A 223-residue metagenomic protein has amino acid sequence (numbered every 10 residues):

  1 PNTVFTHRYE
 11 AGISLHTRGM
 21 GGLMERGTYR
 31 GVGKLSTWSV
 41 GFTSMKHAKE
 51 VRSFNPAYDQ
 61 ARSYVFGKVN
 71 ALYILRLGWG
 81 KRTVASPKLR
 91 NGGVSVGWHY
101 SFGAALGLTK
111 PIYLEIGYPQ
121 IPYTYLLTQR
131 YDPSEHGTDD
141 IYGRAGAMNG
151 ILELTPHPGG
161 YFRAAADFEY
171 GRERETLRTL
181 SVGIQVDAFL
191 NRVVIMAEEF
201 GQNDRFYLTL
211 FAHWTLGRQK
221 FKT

Functional and structural regions predicted by a protein language model:
P1-T43: Short glycine/proline- and aromatic-enriched beta-strand/turn motifs that initiate or cap beta-hairpins
P1-T6, R52-S63, T138-A147, F189-V193: Flexible, solvent-exposed coil segments and beta strand-coil junctions, predominantly the extracellular/periplasmic
N2-H7, Y29-T37, V69, A85-V96 (+2 more regions): Short loop/turn motifs that connect adjacent beta-strands in outer-membrane beta-barrel proteins
F5-H7, H16-M20, K34-S36, A71-L75 (+4 more regions): Residues that define the transmembrane beta-barrel architecture of outer-membrane proteins
R8-E10, A61-F66, L89, M148-I151 (+1 more regions): Extracellular loop and loop/strand-boundary signature of outer-membrane beta-barrel proteins
A11-I13, M24, S36-F42, L77 (+4 more regions): Membrane-embedded beta-strand positions of outer-membrane beta-barrel proteins
G41-N91: Outer-membrane beta-barrel translocator/channel fold
H99-S181, Q185-N203, Y207, L216-K222: Outer-membrane beta-barrel transmembrane domain signature
